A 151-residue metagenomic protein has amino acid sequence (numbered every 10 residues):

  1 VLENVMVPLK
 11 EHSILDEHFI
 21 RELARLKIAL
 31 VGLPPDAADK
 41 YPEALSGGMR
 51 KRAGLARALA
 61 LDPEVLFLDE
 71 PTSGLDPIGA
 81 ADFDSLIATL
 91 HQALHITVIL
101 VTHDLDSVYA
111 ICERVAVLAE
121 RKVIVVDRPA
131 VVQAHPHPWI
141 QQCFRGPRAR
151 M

Functional and structural regions predicted by a protein language model:
E17-D36: Conserved ABC ATPase "signature" region
Y41-L45, M49: Conserved ABC ATPase signature
D62: Conserved catalytic motifs of ABC-family nucleotide-binding domains
L66-D69: Catalytic Walker B motif of ABC-type/P-loop ATPase nucleotide-binding domains
T102-H103: H-loop/switch region of ABC-family ATPase nucleotide-binding domains
V108-A110: A short, surface-exposed alpha-helical micro-motif characterized by mixed small hydrophobic and charged/polar residues
